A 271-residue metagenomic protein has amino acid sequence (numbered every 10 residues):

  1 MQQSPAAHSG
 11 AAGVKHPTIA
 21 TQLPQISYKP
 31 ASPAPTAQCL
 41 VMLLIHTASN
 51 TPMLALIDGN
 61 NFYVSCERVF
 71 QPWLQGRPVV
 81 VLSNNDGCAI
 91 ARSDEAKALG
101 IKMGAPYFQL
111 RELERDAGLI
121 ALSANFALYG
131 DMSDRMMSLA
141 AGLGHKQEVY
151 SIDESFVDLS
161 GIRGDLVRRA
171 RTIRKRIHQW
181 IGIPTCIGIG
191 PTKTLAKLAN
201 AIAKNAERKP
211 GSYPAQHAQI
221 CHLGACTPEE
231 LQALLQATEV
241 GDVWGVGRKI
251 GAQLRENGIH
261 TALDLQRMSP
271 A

Functional and structural regions predicted by a protein language model:
A6-A7: Residue-level detector of structural "landmarks"
G10-G13: Residue-identity detector for glycine
I19-A20: Intrinsically disordered, low-complexity proline-rich regions
M42-A271: Gly/Gly-Pro- and Ser/Thr-rich, intrinsically disordered tail segments characteristic of DNA damage-repair and tolerance
